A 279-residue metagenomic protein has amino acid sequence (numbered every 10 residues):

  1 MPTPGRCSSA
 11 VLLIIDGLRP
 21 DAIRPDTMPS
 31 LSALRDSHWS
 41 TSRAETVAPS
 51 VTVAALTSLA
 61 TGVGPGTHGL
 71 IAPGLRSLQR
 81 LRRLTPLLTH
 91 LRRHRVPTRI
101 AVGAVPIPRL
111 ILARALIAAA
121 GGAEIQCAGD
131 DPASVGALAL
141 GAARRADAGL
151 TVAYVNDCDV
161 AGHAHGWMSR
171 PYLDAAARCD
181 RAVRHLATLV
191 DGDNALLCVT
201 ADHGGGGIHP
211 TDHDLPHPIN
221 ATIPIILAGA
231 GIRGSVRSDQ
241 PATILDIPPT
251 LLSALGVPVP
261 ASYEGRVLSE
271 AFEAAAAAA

Functional and structural regions predicted by a protein language model:
M1-A279: Feature captures the catalytic ectodomains and active-site-proximal regions of enzymes that hydrolyze or transfer
